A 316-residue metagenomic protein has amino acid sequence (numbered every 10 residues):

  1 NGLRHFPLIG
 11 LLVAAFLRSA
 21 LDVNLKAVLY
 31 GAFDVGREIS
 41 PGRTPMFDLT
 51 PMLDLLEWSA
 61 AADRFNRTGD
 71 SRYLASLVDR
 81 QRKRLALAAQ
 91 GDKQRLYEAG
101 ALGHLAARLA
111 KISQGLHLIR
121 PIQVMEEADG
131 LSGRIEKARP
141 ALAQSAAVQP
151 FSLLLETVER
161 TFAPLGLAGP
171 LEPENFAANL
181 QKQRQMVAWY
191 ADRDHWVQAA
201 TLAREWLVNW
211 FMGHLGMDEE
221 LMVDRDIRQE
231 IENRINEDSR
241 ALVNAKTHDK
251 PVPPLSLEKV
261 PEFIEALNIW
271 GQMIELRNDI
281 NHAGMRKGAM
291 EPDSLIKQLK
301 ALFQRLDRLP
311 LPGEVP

Functional and structural regions predicted by a protein language model:
N1, L12-P316: Long, low-complexity, Lys/Arg-enriched
N1-P7: Acidic, metal-coordinating catalytic cores used for nucleic-acid/nucleotide bond scission and strand-transfer chemistry
